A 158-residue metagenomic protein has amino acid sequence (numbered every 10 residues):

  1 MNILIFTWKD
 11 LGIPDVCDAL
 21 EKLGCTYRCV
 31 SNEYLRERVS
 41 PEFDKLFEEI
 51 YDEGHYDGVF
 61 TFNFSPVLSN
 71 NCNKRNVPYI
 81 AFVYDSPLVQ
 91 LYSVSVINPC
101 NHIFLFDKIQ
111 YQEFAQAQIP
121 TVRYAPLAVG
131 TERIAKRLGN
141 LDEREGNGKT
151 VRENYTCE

Functional and structural regions predicted by a protein language model:
M1-R75: N-terminal pre-catalytic "stem/leader" segment of glycosyltransferase-like enzymes
N76-E158: Catalytic core of nucleotide-activated saccharide and alditol-phosphate transferases
